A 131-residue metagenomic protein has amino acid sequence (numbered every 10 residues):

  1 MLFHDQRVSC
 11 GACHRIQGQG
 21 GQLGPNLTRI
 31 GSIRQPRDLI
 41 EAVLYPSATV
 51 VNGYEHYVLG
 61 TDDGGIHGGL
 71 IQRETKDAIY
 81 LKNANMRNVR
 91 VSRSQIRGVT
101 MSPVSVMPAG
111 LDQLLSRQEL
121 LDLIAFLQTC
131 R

Functional and structural regions predicted by a protein language model:
M1-H4, Q35-D38, G64-G65, A109-D112: Electrostatic cytochrome c docking/interface patches
M1-I16: Sequence/structural segment immediately N-terminal to covalent heme-attachment motifs in c-type and related
D5, Q72-E74, L114: A structural signal for short secondary-structure junctions
D5, Y45, F126-T129: Residues within well-ordered alpha-helical secondary structure of globular protein domains
Q19-Y45, H56-V104: Gly/Gly-Pro-rich "capping" loops immediately C-terminal to redox-active cysteine motifs in periplasmic/lumenal
L27, M107, L123: Hydrophobic, well-ordered secondary-structure elements that form the walls of internal hydrophobic environments
T49-G53: Active-site phosphate-binding and catalytic loops of NTP-dependent enzymes
G110-R131: Long, low-complexity intrinsically disordered regions
